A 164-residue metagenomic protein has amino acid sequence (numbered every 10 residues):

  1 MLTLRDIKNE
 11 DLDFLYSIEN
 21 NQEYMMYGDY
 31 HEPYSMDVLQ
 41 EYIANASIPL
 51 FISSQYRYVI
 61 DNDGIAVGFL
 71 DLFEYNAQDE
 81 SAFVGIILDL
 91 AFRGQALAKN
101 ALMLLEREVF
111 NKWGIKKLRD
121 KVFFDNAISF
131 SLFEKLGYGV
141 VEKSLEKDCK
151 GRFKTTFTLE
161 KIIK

Functional and structural regions predicted by a protein language model:
M1-L12, N20, V59-K164: Acyl-donor (CoA/ACP) binding surface of acyl/acetyltransferases
M1-Q40: A short, well-structured alpha-helix characteristic of acyl/acetyltransferase catalytic modules
E23-M25, D29, A44, L88-D89 (+1 more regions): A broad detector of the eukaryotic-type serine/threonine protein kinase catalytic domain
Y34-S53: Active-site rim helix/loop that mediates acceptor-substrate recognition in acyltransferases
Q55-R57: PAS and PAS-like sensory modules
